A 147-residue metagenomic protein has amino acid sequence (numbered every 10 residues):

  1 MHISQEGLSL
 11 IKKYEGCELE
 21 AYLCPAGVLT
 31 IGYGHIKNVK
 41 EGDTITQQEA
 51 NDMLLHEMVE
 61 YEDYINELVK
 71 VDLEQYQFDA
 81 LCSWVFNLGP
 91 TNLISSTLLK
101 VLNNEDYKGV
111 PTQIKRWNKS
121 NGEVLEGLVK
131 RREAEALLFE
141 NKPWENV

Functional and structural regions predicted by a protein language model:
M1-V28, Y33-D63, L68-D72, T91-V147: Long, amphipathic alpha-helical surface segments
I11, Q77-V85, Q113-K115: Short alpha-helical scaffolding segments that buttress acidic/His motifs in well-ordered protein cores
H56, S83-L88: Short, residue-level hotspots on alpha-helical faces of the histone-fold and other alpha-helical interaction modules
